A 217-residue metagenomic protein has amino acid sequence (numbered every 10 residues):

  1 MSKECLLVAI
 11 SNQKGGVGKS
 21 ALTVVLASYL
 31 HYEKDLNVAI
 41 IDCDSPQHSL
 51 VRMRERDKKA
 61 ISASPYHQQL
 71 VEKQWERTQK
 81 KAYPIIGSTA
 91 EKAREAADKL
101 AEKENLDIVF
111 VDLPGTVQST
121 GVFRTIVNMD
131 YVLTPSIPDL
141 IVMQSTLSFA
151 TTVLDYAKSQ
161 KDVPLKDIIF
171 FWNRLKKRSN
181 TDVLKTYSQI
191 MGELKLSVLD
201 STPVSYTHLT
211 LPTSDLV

Functional and structural regions predicted by a protein language model:
S2-L30: Walker A (P-loop) phosphate-binding motif
C5, D35, L106, L165-D167: A general structural motif
S11-V17, Y32-F110, G115-T116: P-loop/Walker-type NTP enzyme "switch/lid" segment
V24, S28-Y32, E55, V127 (+2 more regions): Short, well-ordered alpha-helices that flank and scaffold nucleotide-derived cofactor binding pockets
E33, K103, N128, E193-L194 (+1 more regions): Alpha-helix C-cap/termination motif
P114-S201: Conserved catalytic-core segment of NTP-binding enzymes
T207-T213: Conserved small/polar residues in nucleotide/adenosyl-binding loops
D215-V217: Acidic, Ala/Val/Gly-enriched low-complexity intrinsically disordered segments
